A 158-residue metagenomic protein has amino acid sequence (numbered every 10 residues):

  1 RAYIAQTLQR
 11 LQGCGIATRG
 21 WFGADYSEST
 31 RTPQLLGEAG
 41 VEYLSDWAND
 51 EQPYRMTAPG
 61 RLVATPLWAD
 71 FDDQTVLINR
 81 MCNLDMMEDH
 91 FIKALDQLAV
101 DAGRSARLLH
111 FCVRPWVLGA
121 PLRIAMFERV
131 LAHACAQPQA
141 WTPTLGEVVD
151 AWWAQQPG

Functional and structural regions predicted by a protein language model:
R1, T30, L109: Glycine-rich phosphate-binding loop at the start of an alpha helix
R1-I4, E88-F91, F127: Aromatic/hydrophobic pocket-lining residues that form the small-molecule binding cavity in soluble enzyme cores
A2-Q6, L11-G13: Conserved nucleotide-cofactor-binding alpha/beta core module
L8, P33-L36, E128-A132: Short amphipathic alpha-helical segments and helix-helix/interface helices
Q12-S105: Active-site-adjacent pocket scaffolds in enzyme catalytic domains
Y43, I92-G158: C-terminal domain-boundary segment and adjacent tail
